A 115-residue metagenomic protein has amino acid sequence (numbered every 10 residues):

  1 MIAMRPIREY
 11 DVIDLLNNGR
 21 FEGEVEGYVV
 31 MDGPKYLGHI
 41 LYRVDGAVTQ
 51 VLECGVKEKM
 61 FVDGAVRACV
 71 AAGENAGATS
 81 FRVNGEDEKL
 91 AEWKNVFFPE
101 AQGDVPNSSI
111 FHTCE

Functional and structural regions predicted by a protein language model:
M1-V29, H112-E115: Short amphipathic alpha-helix that is part of the acyltransferase structural core
I7, C54-V56, V83-E88: Structural motif
V25-G64: Conserved donor-binding loop and adjoining core beta-sheet/short helix segment in diverse acyl/aminoacyl transferases
Y28-M31, Y42, Q102-T113: Short beta-strand element of the conserved SAM-dependent methyltransferase core
A65-E74: A conserved short alpha-helix in the GNAT/GCN5 acetyltransferase fold that borders and helps form the acetyl-CoA
G73-E86: Conserved GNAT acetyl-CoA-binding A-motif
E86-N107: Conserved active-site alpha-helix within GNAT-family acetyltransferase domains
